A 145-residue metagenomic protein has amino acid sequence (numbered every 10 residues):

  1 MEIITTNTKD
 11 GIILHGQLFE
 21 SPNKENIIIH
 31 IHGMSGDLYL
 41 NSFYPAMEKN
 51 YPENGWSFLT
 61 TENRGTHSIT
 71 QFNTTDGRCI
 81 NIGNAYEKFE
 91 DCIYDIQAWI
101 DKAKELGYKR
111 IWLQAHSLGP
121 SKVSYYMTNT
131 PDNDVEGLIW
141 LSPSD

Functional and structural regions predicted by a protein language model:
M1-N23: N-terminal cap/lid segment of alpha/beta-hydrolase-fold proteins
I3, L14, N84-K88, D132-D145: The alpha/beta-hydrolase serine catalytic core
Q17, I69-Q71, L141: C-terminal catalytic histidine-bearing segment of alpha/beta-hydrolase fold enzymes
P22-T75: Short, surface-exposed "cap/lid" segments of acyl-processing enzymes
N73-L106: Alpha/beta-hydrolase active-site loop
D101-D145: Primarily recognizes the serine-hydrolase "nucleophile elbow" in alpha/beta-hydrolase and SGNH/GDSL folds
